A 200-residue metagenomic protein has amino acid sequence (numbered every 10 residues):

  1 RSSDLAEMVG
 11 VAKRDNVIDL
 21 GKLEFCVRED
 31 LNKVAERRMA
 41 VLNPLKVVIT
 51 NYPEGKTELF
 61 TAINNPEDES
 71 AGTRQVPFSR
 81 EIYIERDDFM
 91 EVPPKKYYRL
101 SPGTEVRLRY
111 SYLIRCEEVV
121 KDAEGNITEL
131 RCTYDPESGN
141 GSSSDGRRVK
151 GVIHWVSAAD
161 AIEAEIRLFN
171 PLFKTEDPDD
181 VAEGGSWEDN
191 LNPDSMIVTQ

Functional and structural regions predicted by a protein language model:
A6-Q200: Basic, alpha-helical terminal appendages of large translation-related enzymes
